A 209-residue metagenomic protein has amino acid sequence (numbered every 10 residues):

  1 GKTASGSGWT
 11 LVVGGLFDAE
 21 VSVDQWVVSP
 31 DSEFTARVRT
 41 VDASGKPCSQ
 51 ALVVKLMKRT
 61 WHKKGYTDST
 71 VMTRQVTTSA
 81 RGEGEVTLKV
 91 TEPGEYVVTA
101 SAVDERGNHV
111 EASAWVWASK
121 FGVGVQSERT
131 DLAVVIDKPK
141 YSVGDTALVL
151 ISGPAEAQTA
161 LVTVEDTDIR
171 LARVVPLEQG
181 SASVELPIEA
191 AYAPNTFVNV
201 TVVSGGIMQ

Functional and structural regions predicted by a protein language model:
G1-Q209: A structural signal for beta-strand and strand-to-loop patches characteristic of beta-rich domains
